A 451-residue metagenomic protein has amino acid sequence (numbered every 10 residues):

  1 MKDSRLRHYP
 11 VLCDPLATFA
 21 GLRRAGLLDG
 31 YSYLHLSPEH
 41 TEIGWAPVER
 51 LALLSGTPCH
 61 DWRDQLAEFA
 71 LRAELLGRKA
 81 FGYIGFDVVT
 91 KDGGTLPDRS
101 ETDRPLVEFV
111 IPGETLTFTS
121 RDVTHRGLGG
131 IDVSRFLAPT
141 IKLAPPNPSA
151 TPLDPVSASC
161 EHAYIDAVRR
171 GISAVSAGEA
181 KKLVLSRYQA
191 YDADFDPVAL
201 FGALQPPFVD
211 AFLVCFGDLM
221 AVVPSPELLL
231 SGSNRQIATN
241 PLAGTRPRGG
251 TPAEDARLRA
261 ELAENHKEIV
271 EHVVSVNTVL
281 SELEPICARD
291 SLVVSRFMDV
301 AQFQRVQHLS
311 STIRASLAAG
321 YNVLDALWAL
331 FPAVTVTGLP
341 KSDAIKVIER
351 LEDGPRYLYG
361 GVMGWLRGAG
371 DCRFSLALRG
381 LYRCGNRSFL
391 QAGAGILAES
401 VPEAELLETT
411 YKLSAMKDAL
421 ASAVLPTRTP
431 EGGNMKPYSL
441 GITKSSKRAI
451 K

Functional and structural regions predicted by a protein language model:
M1-P58: An N-terminal JmjN-like helical accessory module and its immediate linker preceding a catalytic domain
K2, H8, L12, W45 (+4 more regions): Cytosolic ligand/metal-binding cores
A25-G26, A73, L204-F208, E352: Soluble sensory domains of the PAS superfamily and closely related sensory modules
L36-R50, T95-P97, D103-P105, V110 (+4 more regions): An anion-binding catalytic pocket shared by soluble metabolic enzymes
H60-Y191, S414-G441: Non-catalytic accessory segments adjacent to catalytic cores
G82, L116, G178, L230 (+4 more regions): A residue-level signal for conserved active-site and pocket-lining positions in enzyme catalytic cores
A190, Q302-G360: Functionally critical, mid-to-C-terminal surface segments that flank or help form catalytic/ligand
Y359-A369: Small/polar glycine-rich anion-binding or flexible loop at a beta-alpha turn
